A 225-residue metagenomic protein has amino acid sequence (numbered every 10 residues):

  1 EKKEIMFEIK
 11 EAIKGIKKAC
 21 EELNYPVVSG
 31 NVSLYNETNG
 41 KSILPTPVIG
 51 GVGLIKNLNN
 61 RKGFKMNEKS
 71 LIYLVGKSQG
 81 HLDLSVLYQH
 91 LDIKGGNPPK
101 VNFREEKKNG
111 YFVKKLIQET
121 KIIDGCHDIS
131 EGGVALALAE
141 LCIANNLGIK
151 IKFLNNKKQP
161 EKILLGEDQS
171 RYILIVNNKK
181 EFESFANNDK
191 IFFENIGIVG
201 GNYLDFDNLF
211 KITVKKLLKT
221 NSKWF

Functional and structural regions predicted by a protein language model:
E1, I5, I9, K17 (+4 more regions): Mobile "lid/hinge" segments at catalytic clefts and subdomain interfaces of large enzymes
I5-P45, P98, L116-F225: Glycine-/charge-enriched secondary-structure boundary and capping motifs
G50-K56, K100-Y111, K152-K157: A general structural motif
V86-L91, Y111-L116, K158-Q159: Short amphipathic alpha-helical segments, especially helix-boundary/capping motifs
